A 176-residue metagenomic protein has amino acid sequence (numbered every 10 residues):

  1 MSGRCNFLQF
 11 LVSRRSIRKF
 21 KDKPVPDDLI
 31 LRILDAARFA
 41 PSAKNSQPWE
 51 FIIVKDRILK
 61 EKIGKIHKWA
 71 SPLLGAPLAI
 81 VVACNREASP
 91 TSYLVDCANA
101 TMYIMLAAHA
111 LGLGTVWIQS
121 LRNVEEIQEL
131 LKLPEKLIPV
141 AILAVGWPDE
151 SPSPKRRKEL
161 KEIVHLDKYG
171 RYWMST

Functional and structural regions predicted by a protein language model:
M1-T176: Acidic, surface-exposed loops and disordered segments
